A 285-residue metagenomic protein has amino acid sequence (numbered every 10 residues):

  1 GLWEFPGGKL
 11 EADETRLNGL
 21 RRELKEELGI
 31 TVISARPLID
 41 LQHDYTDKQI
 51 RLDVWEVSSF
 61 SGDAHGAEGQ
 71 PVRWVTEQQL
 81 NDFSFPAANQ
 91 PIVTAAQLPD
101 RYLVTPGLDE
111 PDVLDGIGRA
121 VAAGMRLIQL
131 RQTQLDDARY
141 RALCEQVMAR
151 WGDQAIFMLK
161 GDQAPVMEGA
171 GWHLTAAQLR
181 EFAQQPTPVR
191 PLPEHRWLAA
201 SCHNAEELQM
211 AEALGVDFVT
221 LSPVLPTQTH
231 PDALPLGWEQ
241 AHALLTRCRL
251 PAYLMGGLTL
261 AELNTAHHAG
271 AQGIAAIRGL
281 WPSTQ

Functional and structural regions predicted by a protein language model:
G1-E27, L38-D40, I156: Conserved Nudix-box catalytic region and its N-terminal flanking loop in Nudix hydrolases and closely related
K25, G29-D63: Active-site segment of metal-dependent pyrophosphate-handling enzymes, primarily the Nudix hydrolase catalytic core
V54-E56, A64-Q97: NUDIX/MutT-family hydrolases
L98-D112, W197-C202: Active-site mouth loops of central-metabolism enzymes
D100-Y102, R126-Q129, Q154-M158, A170-H173 (+4 more regions): Structural preference for beta-strand elements that scaffold enzyme active sites
L103, A120, I128, A164 (+4 more regions): Conserved, mostly hydrophobic/aromatic
R141-G161, Q184-N204, D232-L260: Alpha-helix-loop-beta-strand connector modules within alpha/beta enzyme cores
A176-Q185, F218-D232, G257-Q285: Glycine-rich phosphate-binding active-site loops on the catalytic face of alpha/beta enzymes
